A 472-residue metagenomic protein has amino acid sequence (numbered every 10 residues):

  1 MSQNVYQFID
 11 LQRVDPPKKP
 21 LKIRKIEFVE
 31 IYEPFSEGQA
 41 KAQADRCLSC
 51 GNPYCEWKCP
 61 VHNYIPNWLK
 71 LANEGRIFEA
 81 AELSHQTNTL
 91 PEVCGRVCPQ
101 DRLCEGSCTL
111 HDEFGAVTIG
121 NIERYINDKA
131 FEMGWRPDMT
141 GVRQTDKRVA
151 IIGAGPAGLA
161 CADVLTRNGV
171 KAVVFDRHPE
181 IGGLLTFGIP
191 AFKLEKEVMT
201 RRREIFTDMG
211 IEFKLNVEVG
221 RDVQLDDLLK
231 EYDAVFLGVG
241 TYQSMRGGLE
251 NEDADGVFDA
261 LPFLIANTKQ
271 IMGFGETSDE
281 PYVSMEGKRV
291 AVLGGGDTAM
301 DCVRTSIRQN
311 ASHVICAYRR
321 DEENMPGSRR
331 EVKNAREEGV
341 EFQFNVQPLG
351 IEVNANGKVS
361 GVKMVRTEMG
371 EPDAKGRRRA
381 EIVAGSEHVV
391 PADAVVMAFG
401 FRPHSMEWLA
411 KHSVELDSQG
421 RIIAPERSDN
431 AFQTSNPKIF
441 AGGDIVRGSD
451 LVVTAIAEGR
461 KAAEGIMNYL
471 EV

Functional and structural regions predicted by a protein language model:
Y6-E33, H62-E74, L83-H85, D112 (+10 more regions): Beta1-alpha1 glycine-rich phosphate/pyrophosphate-binding loop at the start of Rossmann-like nucleotide-binding domains
R24-A42, Y64-R96, E113-R143, T268-I271: Ferredoxin-type iron-sulfur electron-transfer modules in oxidoreductases and energy-metabolism complexes
D45-Y64, T89-D112: Local cysteine-cluster metal-coordination motifs and their immediate loop/turn environment, predominantly Fe-S cluster
I126-R143, R201-R221, S244-Q309, S418-Q433: Glycine-rich dinucleotide-binding loop and its adjacent helix/turn
R143-I152, T200-L249, G350-V359, E368-E371 (+2 more regions): Feature captures the FAD/FMN-dependent oxidoreductase FAD-binding
D255-G287, P372-S449: FAD-site-proximal beta/loop scaffold in flavoenzymes
V283-R320, A380, H388-A394, F401-R402 (+3 more regions): Long hydrophobic segments that form regular secondary structure
C302, I445-E471: A conserved FAD-binding loop/helix module that cradles the flavin
